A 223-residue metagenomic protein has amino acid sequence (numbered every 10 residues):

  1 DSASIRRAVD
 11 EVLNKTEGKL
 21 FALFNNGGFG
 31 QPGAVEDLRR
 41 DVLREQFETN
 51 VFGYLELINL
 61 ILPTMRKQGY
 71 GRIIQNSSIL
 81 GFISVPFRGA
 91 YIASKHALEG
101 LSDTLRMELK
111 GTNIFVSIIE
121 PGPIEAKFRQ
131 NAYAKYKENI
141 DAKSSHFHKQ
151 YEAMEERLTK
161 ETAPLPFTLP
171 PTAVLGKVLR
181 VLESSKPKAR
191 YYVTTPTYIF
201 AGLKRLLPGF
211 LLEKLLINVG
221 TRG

Functional and structural regions predicted by a protein language model:
D1-R7, R40: The beta1-alpha1 cofactor-binding region of Rossmann-like NAD(H)/NADP(H)-dependent oxidoreductases
N26-Q31: Conserved NAD(P)H cofactor-binding loop of Rossmann-fold oxidoreductase domains
A34-V35, V42-R44: Substrate-binding pocket helix/loop in short-chain dehydrogenase/reductase
I58, S94-A97: Active-site helix of classical SDR
I58-N59, D103: A short, exposed helix-loop element centered on a Lys and neighboring polar residues
S78: Residue(s) in the substrate-gating loop at a strand-loop-helix junction that position the organic substrate next
G111-A163: C-terminal beta-strand-loop-alpha-helix "lid" module of Rossmann-like NAD(P)-dependent dehydrogenases
